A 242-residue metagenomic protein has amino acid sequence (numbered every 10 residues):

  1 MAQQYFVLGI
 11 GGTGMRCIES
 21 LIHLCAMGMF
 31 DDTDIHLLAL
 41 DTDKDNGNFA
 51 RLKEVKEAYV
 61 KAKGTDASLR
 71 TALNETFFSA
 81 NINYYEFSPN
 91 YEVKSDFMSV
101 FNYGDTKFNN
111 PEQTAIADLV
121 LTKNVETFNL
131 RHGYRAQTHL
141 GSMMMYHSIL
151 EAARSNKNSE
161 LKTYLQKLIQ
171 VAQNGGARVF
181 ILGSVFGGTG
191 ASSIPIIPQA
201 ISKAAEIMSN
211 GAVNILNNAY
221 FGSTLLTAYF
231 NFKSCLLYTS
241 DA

Functional and structural regions predicted by a protein language model:
F6-G9, I35-T42, R178-S184, Y220-F230: Extended hydrophobic secondary-structure segments that form protein cores and membrane-embedded regions
I10-R16, K44, G183-P195: Gly/Ser/Thr-rich loops at beta-strand to alpha-helix junctions that form or flank small-molecule/cofactor-binding
C17-T33: A short, Lys/Arg-enriched amphipathic alpha-helix followed by its capping loop at the start of a domain
H23-G28, P195-I207: A glycine- and small-aliphatic-rich helix-loop capping segment at beta-alpha/alpha-beta transitions that lines
I35-L140: Glycine-rich nucleotide/cofactor/substrate-binding loop typically near the N-terminus or early in the first domain
T138-A172: Helix-loop module immediately N-terminal to the HCX5R catalytic loop in PTP-like cysteine phosphatase domains
R178, L182, G190-I194, A200 (+1 more regions): Extended serine/threonine-enriched, polar tracts that run as long, contiguous segments within proteins
Y238-A242: Conserved small/polar residues in nucleotide/adenosyl-binding loops
